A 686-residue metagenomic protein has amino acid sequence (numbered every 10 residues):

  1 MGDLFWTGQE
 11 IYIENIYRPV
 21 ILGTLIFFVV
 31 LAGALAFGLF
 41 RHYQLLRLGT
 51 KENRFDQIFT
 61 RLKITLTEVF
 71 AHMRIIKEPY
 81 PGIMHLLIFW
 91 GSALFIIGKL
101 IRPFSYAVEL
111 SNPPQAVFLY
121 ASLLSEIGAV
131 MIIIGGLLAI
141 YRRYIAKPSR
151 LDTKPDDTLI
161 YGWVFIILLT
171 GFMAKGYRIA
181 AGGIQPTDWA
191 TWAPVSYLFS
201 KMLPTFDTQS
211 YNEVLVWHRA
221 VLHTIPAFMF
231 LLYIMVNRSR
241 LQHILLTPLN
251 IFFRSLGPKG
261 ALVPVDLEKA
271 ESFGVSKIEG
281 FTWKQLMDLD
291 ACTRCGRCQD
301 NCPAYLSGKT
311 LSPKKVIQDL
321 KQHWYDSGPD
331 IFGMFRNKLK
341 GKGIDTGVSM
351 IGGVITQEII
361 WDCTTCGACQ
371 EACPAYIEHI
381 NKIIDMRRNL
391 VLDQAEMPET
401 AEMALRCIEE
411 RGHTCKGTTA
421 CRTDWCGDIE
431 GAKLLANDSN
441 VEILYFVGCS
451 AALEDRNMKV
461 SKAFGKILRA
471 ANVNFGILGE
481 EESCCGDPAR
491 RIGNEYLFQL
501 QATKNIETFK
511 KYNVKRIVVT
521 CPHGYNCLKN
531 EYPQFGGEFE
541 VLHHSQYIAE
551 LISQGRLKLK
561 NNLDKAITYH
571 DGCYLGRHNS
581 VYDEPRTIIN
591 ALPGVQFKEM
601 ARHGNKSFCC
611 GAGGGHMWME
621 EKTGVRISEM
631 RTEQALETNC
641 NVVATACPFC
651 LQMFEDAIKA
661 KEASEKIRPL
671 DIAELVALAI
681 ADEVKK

Functional and structural regions predicted by a protein language model:
M1-Y12, S105-Y120, Y177-V216: Membrane-interfacial helical/loop segments at transmembrane boundaries in membrane proteins
G2-L138, I145, G280-L289, L311-I317 (+2 more regions): Iron-sulfur-cluster electron-transfer modules
I26-A34, I133, V164-L169, W217-F252: Alpha-helical membrane-embedded segments
L35-N53, S105-V108, I140-T158, M173-W189 (+3 more regions): Juxtamembrane/interface segments at transmembrane-helix termini
R54-F55, K77-G82, P114-L124, I145-L169 (+2 more regions): Membrane-interface segments at loop-to-transmembrane junctions
L86-I96, I160-P186: Hydrophobic alpha-helical membrane-insertion segments
F199-V214, A261-F273, H379-K686: Iron-sulfur cluster-binding electron-transfer modules in prokaryotic oxidoreductases
K259-P313, T365: Non-transmembrane accessory domains of multi-pass membrane transporters/channels
